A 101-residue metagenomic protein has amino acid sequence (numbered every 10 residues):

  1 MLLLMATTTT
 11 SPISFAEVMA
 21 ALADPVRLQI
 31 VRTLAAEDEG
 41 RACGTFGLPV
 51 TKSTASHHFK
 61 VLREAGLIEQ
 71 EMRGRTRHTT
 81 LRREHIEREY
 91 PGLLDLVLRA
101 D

Functional and structural regions predicted by a protein language model:
M1-S14: Short, intrinsically disordered or compositionally biased N-terminal tails of bacterial proteins
L2-L3, E17, K52, V61: Generic signature of intrinsically disordered, low-complexity, basic-rich segments and short cationic peptides
F15, H78-D101: Conserved segment of winged-helix/HTH DNA-binding domains
A16-T51, R73-H85: N-terminal helix-turn-helix DNA-binding core of bacterial DNA-binding proteins
V31-L34, A55-F59, I68, Y90: Extended interaction regions within the primary functional domain
G40-R41, A65, L96: Generic macromolecular interface patches on structured domains
G44-A65: Canonical helix-turn-helix DNA-binding module
E64-R73: A short, conserved structural fragment
